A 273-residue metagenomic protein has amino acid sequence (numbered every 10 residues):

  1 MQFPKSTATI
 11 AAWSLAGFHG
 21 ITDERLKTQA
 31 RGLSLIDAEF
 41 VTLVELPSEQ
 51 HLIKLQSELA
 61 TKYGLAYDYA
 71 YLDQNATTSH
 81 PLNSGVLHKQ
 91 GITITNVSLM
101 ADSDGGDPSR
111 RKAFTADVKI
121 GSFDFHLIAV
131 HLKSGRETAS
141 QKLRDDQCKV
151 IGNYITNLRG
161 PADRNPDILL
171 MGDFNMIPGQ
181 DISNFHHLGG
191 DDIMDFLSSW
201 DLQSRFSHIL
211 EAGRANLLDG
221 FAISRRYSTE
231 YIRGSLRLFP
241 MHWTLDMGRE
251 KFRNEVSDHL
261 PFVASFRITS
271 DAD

Functional and structural regions predicted by a protein language model:
M1-K62, D68, L72-L82, K149 (+2 more regions): N-terminal, active-site-proximal structural segment of metallo-dependent hydrolase catalytic domains
M1-Q2, R110-D117, F252, V263: Short, surface-exposed beta-strand/loop micro-motifs that present aromatic residues
S6, P81-N83, R110-F114, F123 (+3 more regions): Residues that flank catalytic or metal-binding motifs in active/ligand-binding sites
W13-L15, L46, L132, D173-M176: Active-site metal-binding loops of divalent metal-dependent hydrolases
L15-G20, A38-E45, L72-Q74, S103-D104 (+4 more regions): Second-shell loop/turn segments in exported
F40, P47-D124, I128, L132: Structured beta-strand-rich core segments of catalytic domains in phosphoester-bond hydrolases
E49, N157-L169, M176-D273: Metal-dependent phosphoester-hydrolase catalytic domains
G121-K149: Metal-dependent phosphoester/phosphodiester hydrolase catalytic core
